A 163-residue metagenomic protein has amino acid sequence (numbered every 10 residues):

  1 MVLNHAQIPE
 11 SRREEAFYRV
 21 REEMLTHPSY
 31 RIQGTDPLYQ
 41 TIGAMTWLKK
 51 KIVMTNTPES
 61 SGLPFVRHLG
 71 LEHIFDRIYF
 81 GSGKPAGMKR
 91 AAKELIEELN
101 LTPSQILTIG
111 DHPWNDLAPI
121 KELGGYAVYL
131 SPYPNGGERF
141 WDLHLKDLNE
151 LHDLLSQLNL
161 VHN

Functional and structural regions predicted by a protein language model:
M1-G43: Metal-dependent phosphoesterase signature
S11, Y39, G43, K49-I52 (+1 more regions): Asp-based, Mg2+/Mn2+-dependent phosphohydrolase catalytic module
